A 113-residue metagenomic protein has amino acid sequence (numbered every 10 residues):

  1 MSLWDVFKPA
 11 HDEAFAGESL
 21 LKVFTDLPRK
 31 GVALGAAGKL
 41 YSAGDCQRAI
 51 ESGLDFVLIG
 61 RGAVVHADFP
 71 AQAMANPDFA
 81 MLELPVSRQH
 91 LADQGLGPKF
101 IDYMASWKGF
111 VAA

Functional and structural regions predicted by a protein language model:
M1-A113: Flavin-dependent oxidoreductase catalytic cores
